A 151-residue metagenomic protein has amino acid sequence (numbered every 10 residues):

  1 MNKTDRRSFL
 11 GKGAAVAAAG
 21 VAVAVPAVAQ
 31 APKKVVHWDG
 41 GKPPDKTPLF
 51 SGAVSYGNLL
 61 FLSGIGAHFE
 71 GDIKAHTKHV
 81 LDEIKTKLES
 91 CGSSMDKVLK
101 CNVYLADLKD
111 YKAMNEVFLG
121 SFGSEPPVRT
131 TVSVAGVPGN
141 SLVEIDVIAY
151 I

Functional and structural regions predicted by a protein language model:
N2-K78, E89, A106-I151: N-terminal presequence-like segments and the immediate start of the first folded domain
I84: Residue-level signal for inorganic ion chemistry
K87-D96: Phosphate/pyrophosphate-binding loops at sites that engage ATP/ADP/AMP, CoA/4′-phosphopantetheine, polyphosphate
D96-V98, R129: Short secondary-structure junction motifs
V98-D107: Acidic helix-start/capping segments at beta-turn-to-alpha-helix junctions
